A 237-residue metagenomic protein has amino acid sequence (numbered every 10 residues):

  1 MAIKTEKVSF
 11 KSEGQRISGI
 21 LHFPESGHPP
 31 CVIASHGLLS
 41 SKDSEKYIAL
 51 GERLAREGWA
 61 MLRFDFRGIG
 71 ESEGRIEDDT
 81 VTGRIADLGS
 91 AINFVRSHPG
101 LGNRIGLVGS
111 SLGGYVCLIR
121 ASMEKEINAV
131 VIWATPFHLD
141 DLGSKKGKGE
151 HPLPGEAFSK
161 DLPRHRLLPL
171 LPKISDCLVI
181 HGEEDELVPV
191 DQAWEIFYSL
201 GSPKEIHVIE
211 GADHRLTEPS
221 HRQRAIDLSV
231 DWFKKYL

Functional and structural regions predicted by a protein language model:
M1-G27: N-terminal cap/lid segment of alpha/beta-hydrolase-fold proteins
L39-G51, F66, D191-Q192: The serine-hydrolase catalytic nucleophile loop
K42-D43, I69-L101: Catalytic nucleophile-loop/oxyanion-hole region of alpha/beta-hydrolase and closely related hydrolase-like folds
G51-E73: Conserved alpha/beta-hydrolase
S90-L153: Primarily recognizes the serine-hydrolase "nucleophile elbow" in alpha/beta-hydrolase and SGNH/GDSL folds
K173-I174, V179-H181, D185: Short beta-strand/loop motif that positions the catalytic acidic residue of the alpha/beta-hydrolase fold
E184-V188, R215: Acidic catalytic loop of the alpha/beta-hydrolase fold
A212-A225: Catalytic histidine-centered segment of alpha/beta-hydrolase-like enzymes
